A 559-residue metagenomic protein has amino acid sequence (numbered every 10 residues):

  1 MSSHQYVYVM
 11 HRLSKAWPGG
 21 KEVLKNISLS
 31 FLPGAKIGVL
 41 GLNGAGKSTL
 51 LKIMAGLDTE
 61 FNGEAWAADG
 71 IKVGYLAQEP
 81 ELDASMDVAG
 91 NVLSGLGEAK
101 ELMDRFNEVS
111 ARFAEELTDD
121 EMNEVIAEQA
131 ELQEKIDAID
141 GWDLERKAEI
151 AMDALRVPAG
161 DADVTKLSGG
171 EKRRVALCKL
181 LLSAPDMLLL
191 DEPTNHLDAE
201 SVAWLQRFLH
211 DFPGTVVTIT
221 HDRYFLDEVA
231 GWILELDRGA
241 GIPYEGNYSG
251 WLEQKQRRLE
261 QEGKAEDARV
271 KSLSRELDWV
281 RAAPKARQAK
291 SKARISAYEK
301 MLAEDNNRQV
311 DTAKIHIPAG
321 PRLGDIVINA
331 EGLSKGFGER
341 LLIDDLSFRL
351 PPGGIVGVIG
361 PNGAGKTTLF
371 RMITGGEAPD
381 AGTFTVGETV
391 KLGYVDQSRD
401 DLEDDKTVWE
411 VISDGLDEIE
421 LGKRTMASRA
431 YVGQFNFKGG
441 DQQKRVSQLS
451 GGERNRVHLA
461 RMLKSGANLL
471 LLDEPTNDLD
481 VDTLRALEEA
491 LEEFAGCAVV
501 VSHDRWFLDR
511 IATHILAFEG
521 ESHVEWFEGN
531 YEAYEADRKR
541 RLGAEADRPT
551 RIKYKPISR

Functional and structural regions predicted by a protein language model:
M1-D267, D311, I317-R559: ABC ATP-binding cassette signature C-motif
Q254-A297, M301-R308: Intracellular alpha-helical coupling/juxtamembrane segments of multi-pass membrane proteins
